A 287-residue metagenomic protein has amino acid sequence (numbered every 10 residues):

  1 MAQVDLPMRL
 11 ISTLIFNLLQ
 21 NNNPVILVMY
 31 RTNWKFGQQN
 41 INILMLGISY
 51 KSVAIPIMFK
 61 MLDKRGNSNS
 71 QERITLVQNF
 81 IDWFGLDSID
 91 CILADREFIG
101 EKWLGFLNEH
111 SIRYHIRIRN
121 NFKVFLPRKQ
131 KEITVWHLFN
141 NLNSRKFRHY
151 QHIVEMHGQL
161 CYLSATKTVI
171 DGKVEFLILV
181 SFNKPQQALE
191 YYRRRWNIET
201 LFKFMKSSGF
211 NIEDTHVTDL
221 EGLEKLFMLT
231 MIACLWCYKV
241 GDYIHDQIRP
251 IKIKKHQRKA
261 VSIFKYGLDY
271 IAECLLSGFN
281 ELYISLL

Functional and structural regions predicted by a protein language model:
V4-T13, Q20-V25, F36-Q39, Y50-L287: Single, function-defining residue in the core of a domain
Y30-I43: An active-site-proximal beta-strand-loop segment
